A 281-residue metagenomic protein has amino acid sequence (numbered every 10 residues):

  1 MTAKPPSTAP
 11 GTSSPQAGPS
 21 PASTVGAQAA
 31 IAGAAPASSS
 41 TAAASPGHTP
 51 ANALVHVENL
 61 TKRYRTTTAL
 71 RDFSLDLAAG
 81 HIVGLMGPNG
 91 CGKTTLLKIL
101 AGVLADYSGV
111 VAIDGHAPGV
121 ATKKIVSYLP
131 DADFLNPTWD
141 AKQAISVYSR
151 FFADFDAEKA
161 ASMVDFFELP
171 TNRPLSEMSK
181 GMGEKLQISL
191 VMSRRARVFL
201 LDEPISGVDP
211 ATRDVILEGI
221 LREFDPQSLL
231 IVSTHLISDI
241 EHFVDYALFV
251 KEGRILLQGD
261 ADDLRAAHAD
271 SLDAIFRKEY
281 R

Functional and structural regions predicted by a protein language model:
V55, L70-D72: Conserved structural motif at the start of ABC-family nucleotide-binding domains
M86-P88: The feature captures the beta-strand-to-loop junction immediately N-terminal to the Walker
A101: Helix-to-loop junction immediately C-terminal to a conserved catalytic motif
D106-T122: Conserved ABC transporter NBD signature motif
D131-Q187: ABC-family P-loop ATPase nucleotide-binding domains
F199-E203, V208: Catalytic Walker B motif of ABC-type/P-loop ATPase nucleotide-binding domains
Q258-G259: ABC ATPase "signature
